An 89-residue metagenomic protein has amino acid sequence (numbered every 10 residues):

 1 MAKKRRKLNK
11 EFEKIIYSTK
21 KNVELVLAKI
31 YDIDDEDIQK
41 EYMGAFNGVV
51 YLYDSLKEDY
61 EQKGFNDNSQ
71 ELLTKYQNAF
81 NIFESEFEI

Functional and structural regions predicted by a protein language model:
M1-K10, I82-I89: Short acidic DE-rich linear segments
K3-K40: N-terminal acidic leader/helix
R6, T19, D32, Y51 (+3 more regions): Intrinsic disorder/low-complexity signature
K10-K14, L27, F46, G64 (+1 more regions): Enrichment for repetitive, rod-forming helical segments
E13-I16, K20, M43-V50, L73 (+1 more regions): Generic structural concept
V23, L27, D34, V50-K57 (+1 more regions): A structural signal for well-ordered alpha-helices, especially hydrophobic packing surfaces of coiled-coils
D37-L73: Acidic, low-complexity, intrinsically disordered interaction modules
N66-I89: Amphipathic alpha-helical binding modules
